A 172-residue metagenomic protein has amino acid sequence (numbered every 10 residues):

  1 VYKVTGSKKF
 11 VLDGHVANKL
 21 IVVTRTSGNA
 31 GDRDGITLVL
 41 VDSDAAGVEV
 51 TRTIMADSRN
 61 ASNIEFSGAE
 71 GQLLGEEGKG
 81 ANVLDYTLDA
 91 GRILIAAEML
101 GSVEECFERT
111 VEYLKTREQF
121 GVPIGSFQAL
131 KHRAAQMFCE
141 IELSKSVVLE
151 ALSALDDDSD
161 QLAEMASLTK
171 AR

Functional and structural regions predicted by a protein language model:
V1-K3, E77, Y86-R172: Alpha-helical interface subdomain recognition
K3, L20-V23, L40, N63-E65 (+2 more regions): Structured core elements
T5-E49: A short core secondary-structure module
G6, V39, I64, V103 (+1 more regions): Residue-level signal for inorganic ion chemistry
F10, D42-E76: Flexible, small-/acidic-enriched active-site or ligand-binding loops
L12, G31-R33, I54-S58, D85-E98: Short alpha-helix boundary/capping segments
V16-N18, S58, Q128, M165: Residue-level preference for beta-strand/loop junctions
